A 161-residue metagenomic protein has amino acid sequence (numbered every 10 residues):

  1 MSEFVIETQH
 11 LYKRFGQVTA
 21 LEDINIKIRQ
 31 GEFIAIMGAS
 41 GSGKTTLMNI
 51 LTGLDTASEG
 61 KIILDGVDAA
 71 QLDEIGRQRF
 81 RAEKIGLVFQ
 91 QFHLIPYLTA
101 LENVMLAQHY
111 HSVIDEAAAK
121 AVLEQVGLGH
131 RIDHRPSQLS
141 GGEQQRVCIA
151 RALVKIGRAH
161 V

Functional and structural regions predicted by a protein language model:
E3-R158: ABC family nucleotide-binding domain
